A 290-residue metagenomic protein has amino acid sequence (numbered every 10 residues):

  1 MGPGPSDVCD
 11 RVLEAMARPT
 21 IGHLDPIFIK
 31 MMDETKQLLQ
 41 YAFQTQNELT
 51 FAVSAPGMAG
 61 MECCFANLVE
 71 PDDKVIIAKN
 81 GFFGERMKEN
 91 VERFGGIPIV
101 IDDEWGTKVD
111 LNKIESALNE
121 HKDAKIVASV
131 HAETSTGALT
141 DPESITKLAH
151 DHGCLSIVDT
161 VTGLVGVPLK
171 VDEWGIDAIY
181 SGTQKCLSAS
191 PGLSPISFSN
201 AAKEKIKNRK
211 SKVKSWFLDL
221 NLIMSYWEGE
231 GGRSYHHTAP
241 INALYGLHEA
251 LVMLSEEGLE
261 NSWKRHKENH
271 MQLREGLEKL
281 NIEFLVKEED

Functional and structural regions predicted by a protein language model:
M1-S54, M58: A glycine-/small-polar-enriched, mobile loop at the entrance of the PLP active site in fold-type I
D7-V8, Q184-Q272: Active-site C-terminal subdomain of aminotransferase-like
Q46-I76, N80, G84-K88: Conserved beta-loop-alpha segment that forms the PLP phosphate-binding cup at the N-terminus of a helix
R86-I97: Active-site-proximal loop->helix
V109-V165, A178, C186: Active-site phosphate-binding strand-loop segment of PLP-dependent enzymes
V171-Q184: Conserved active-site segment immediately N-terminal to the catalytic lysine that forms the internal aldimine
L254, S262, R274-D290: Conserved small-domain helix->loop->beta segment predominantly found in fold-type I
